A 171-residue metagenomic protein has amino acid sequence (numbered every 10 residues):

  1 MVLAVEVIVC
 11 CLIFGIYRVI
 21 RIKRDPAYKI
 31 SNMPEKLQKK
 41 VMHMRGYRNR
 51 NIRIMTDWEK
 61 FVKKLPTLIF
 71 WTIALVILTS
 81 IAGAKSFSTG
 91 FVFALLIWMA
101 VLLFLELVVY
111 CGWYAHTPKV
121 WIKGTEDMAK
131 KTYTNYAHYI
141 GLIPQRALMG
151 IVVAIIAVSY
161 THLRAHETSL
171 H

Functional and structural regions predicted by a protein language model:
M1-V7, F61-F91: Long, highly hydrophobic alpha-helical transmembrane signal-anchor segments
V7, C11, G15, K64 (+4 more regions): Alpha-helical transmembrane spans of integral membrane proteins, capturing the lipid-embedded, hydrophobic core of TM
I8-Y28, I97-W113: Hydrophobic alpha-helical membrane-embedded segments
I20-M44: Membrane-interface helix-loop junction between the first two transmembrane segments
K40-M55, T125-I140: Short membrane-interface loop/juxtamembrane segments of multi-pass integral membrane proteins
I52-L65, T134-I151: Loop-to-transmembrane boundary segments
Y110-M128: Juxtamembrane non-transmembrane "cap" segments at the membrane-aqueous interface of multi-pass membrane proteins
T161-T168: Conserved small/polar residues in nucleotide/adenosyl-binding loops
